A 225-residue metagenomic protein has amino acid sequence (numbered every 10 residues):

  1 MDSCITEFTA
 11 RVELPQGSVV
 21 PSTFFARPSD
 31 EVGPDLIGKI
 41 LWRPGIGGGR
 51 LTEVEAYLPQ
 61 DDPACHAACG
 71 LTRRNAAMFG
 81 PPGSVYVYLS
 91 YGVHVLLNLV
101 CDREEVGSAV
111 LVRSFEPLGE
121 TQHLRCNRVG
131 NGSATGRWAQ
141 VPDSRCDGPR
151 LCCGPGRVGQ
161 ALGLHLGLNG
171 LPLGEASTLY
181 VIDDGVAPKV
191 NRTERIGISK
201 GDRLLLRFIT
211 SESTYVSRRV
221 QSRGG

Functional and structural regions predicted by a protein language model:
D2-G225: Conserved, well-structured core segments that form or line functional sites
